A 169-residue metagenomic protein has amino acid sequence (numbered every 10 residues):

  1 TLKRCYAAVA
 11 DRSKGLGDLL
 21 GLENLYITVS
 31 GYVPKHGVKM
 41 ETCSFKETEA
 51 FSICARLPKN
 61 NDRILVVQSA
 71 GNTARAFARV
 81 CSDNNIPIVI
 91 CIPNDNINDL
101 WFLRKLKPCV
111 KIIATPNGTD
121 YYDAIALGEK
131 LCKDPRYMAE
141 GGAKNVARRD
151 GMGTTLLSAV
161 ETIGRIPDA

Functional and structural regions predicted by a protein language model:
T1-A169: PLP-dependent amino-acid enzyme catalytic core
